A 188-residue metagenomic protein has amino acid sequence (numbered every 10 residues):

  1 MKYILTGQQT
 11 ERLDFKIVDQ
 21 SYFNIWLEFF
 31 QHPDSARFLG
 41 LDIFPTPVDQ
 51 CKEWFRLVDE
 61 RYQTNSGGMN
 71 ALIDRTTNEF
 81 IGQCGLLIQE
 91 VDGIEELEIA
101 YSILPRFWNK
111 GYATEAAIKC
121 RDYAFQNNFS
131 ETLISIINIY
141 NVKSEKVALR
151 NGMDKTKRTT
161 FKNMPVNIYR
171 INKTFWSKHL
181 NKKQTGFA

Functional and structural regions predicted by a protein language model:
M1-R37, R56, M69-A188: Acyl-donor (CoA/ACP) binding surface of acyl/acetyltransferases
A36-L57: Conserved GNAT-fold acetyl-CoA-binding loop/helix
R61-N65: Short loop/turn motifs at secondary-structure junctions and domain boundaries
